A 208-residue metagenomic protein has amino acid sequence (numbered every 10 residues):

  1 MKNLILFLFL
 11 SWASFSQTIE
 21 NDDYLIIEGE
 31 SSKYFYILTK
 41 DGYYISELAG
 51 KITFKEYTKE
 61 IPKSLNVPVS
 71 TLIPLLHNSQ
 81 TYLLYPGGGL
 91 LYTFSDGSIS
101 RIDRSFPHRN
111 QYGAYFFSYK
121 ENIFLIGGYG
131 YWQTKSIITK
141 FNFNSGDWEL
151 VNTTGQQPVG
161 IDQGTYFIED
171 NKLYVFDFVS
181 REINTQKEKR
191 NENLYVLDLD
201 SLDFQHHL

Functional and structural regions predicted by a protein language model:
N3-A13: Sec-dependent N-terminal signal peptides
I19-K40, P62-L84, F106-I126, Y131 (+5 more regions): Conserved short beta-strand element of beta-propeller blades
Y34-E60, L84-G88, Y92-D96: Beta-propeller domains
G42-Y44, G88-L90, G130-Q133, S180-N184: Short glycine/acidic-enriched loop and turn motifs that connect beta-strands
I45, F54, L83-L84, T93 (+5 more regions): Short hydrophobic/aromatic-rich beta-strand segments that constitute the beta-sheet cores of beta-sandwich/beta-barrel
L91, S136-G146, E188-D203: Beta-propeller blade signature
F94-D96, N142-F143, D170: Short acidic-glycine loop/turn motifs at beta-strand connectors
G97-S105, N144-Q156, D200-H207: Blade-edge beta-strand/turn elements of extracellular beta-propeller and related beta-sheet repeat scaffolds
